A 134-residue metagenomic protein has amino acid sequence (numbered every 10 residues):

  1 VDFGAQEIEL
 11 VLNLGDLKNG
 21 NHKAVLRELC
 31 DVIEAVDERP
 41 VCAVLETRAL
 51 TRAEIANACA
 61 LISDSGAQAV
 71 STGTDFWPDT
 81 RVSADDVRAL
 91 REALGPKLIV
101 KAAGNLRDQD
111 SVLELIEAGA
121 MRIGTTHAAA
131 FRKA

Functional and structural regions predicted by a protein language model:
V1, G15-V36, A49-N57, T74-L94 (+2 more regions): Active-site-adjacent beta->alpha loops and helix N-cap segments on the catalytic face of soluble alpha/beta enzymes
D2-L17, D64-T80, N105-A134: Glycine-rich phosphate-binding active-site loops on the catalytic face of alpha/beta enzymes
I8-V11, V25, V32-V36, A43 (+4 more regions): Hydrophobic aliphatic residue packing
V36-R48, A93-A103: Short beta-strand/loop segments at the ligand-binding rim of alpha/beta enzyme cores
P40-E46, E54-I55, G66-S71: A contiguous pocket-lining binding segment that forms or flanks enzyme active sites
A58, I62-D64: Short, low-complexity, polybasic intrinsically disordered segments
L61, A89-I99, E117: Short basic/hydrophobic patches in alpha-helices and adjacent helix-turn junctions that form amphipathic surface motifs
